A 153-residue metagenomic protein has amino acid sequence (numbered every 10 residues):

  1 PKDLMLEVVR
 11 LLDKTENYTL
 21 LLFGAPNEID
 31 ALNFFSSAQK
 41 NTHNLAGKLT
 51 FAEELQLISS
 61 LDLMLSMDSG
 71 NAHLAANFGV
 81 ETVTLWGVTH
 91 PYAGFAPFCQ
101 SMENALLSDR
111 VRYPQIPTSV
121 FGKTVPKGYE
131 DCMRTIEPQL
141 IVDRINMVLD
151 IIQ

Functional and structural regions predicted by a protein language model:
P1-K2, E137: General structural signal for secondary-structure boundaries
K2-V88: Donor-binding and catalytic core of enzymes assembling or modifying cell-surface/extracellular glycoconjugates
N44-L45, A76-I152: Nucleotide-sugar donor-binding patch of glycosyltransferase catalytic domains
